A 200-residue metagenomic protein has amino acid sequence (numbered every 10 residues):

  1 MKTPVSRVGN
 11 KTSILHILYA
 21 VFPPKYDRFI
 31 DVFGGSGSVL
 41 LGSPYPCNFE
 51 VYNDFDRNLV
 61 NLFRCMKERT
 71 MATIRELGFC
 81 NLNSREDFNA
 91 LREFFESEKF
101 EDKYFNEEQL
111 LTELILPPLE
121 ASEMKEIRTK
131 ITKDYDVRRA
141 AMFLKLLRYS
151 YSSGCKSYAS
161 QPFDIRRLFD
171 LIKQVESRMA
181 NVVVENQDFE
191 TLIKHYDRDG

Functional and structural regions predicted by a protein language model:
M1-I30, G34, S38-V39, Y45: S-adenosyl-L-methionine
K25, P46, A180, R198-D199: Residue-level preference for short coil/turn positions at secondary-structure junctions
R28-I30, V51, G200: Structural motif
Y45-N186, E190: Class I S-adenosyl-L-methionine-dependent methyltransferase module
L192-D197: Short conserved loop adjoining the S-adenosyl-L-methionine
